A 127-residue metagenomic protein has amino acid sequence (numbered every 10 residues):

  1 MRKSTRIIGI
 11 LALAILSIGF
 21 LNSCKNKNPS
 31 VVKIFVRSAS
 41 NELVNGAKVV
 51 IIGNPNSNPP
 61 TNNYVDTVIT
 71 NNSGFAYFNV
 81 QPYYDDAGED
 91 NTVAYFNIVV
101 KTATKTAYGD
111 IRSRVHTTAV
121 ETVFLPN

Functional and structural regions predicted by a protein language model:
M1-S23: Sec-dependent bacterial lipoprotein signal peptides
K25-K27: Bacterial signal peptide processing site
V31, G46-K48, V93-N97: Exposed beta-strand and adjacent loop surfaces of beta-rich binding modules that mediate intermolecular recognition
V32-S38: A short, amphipathic beta-strand motif
S40-P59: Short, ordered, surface-exposed loop/turn motifs in non-cytosolic proteins
S57-P82: Short, acidic Ser/Thr/Gly-rich low-complexity loop/linker segments typical of extracellular and cell-surface proteins
V80-T104: A short, solvent-exposed beta-strand micro-motif common in secreted/extracellular proteins
A107-N127: Extracellular beta-sheet/turn segments enriched in Thr/Pro/Gly and aliphatic residues
